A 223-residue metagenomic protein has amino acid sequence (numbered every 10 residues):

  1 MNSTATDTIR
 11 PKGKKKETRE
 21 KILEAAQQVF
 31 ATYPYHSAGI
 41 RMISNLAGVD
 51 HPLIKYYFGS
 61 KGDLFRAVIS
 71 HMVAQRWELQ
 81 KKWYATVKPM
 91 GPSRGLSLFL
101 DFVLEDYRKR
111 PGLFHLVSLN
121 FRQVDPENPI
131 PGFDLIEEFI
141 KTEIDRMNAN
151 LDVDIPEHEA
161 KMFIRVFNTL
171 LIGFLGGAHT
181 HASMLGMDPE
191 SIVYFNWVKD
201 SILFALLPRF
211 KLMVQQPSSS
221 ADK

Functional and structural regions predicted by a protein language model:
M1-E17, V214-K223: N-terminal intrinsically disordered/low-complexity leader segments
T18-Q27, I43, V68-L79: Generic hydrophobic, amphipathic alpha-helix propensity
K21, V29-D63, A67: Helix-turn-helix
A67, K82-L113, E157-F167: Hydrophobic alpha-helical connector segments
W77-K81, R94, D125-D152, K161-M162 (+2 more regions): Amphipathic alpha-helical packing segments from all-alpha helical-bundle domains
W77-K82, G176-V198: Short, flexible, glycine-rich and Lys/Arg-enriched loop motifs at helix boundaries that contact anionic partners
Y107-I130, A178-L185: Amphipathic alpha-helical segments used for helix-helix packing
H115, I144, P156-H181, W197-A205: Hydrophobic alpha-helical segments that form the core of small-molecule binding pockets and/or dimer interfaces
